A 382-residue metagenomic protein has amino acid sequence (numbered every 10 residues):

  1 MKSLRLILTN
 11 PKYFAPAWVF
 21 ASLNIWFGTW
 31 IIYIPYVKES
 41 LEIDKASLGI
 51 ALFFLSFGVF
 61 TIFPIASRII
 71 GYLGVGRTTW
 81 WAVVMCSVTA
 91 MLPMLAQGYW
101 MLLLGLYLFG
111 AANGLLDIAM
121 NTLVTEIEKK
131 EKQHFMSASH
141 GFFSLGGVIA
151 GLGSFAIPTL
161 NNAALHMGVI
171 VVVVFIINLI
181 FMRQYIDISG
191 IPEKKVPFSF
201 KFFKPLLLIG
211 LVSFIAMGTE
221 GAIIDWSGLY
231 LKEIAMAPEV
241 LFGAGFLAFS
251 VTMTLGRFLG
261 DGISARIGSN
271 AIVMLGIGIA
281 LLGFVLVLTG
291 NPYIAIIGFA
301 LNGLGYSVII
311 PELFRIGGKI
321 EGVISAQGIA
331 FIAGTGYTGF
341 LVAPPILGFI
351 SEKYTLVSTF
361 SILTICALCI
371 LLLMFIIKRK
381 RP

Functional and structural regions predicted by a protein language model:
T9-Y33, Y107-L108, F203-T219, A300-L304: Pair of pore-lining "gating" transmembrane helices in MFS-fold secondary transporters
I32-A46, D225-V240: Short amphipathic helix-loop junctions that connect adjacent transmembrane helices in Major Facilitator Superfamily/SLC
E42, G74, L95-W100, M236 (+1 more regions): Helix-breaking motifs and short loop linkers at transmembrane-helix boundaries and internal kinks in secondary membrane
T61-W100: Conserved MFS/SLC helix-loop-helix module at the cytosolic interface between two early adjacent transmembrane helices
I62-G74, P158, G256-G268, S351-E352: Helix-to-loop junctions at the C-terminal end of transmembrane segments in multipass secondary transporters
L106-G141: Cytoplasmic helix-loop-helix junction between adjacent transmembrane helices in 12-TM secondary transporters
L165-R183, F360-I376: Symmetry-related core transmembrane helices of the 12-TM Major Facilitator Superfamily/SLC fold
I267-L313: C-terminal transmembrane helical hairpin of 12-TM major facilitator-type secondary transporters
